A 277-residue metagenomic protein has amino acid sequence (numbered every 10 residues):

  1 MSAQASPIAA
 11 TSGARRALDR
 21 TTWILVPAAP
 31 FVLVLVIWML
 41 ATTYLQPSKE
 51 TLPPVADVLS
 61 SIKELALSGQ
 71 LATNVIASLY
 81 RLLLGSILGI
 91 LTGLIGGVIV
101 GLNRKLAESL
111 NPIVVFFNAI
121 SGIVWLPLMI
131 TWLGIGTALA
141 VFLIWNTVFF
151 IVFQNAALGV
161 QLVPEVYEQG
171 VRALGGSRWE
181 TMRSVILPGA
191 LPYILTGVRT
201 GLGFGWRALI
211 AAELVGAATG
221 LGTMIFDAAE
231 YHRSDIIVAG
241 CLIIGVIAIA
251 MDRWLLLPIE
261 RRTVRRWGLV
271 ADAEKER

Functional and structural regions predicted by a protein language model:
M1-V32, R253-R277: Transmembrane alpha-helical segments of polytopic membrane transport and secretion proteins
G13-R20, Y44-L88: Periplasmic/extracellular loop-to-transmembrane helix junction in inner-membrane transport proteins
P53-K63, L67, W206, G216-A229: Short hydrophobic, aromatic-rich alpha-helical segments embedded in or entering the lipid bilayer of multi-pass
L84-V114: Transmembrane-helix boundary motif in ABC transporter permease subunits
P112, N155-G197, L221: Short cytoplasmic-facing helical segments at TM-TM junctions of multi-pass membrane proteins
V115-I151, L158-L162: Generic hydrophobic transmembrane alpha-helix motif, especially the helices
F142, N146, R178-A212, D235 (+2 more regions): Transmembrane alpha-helices
L221-I259: Hydrophobic alpha-helical transmembrane segments of polytopic membrane proteins
